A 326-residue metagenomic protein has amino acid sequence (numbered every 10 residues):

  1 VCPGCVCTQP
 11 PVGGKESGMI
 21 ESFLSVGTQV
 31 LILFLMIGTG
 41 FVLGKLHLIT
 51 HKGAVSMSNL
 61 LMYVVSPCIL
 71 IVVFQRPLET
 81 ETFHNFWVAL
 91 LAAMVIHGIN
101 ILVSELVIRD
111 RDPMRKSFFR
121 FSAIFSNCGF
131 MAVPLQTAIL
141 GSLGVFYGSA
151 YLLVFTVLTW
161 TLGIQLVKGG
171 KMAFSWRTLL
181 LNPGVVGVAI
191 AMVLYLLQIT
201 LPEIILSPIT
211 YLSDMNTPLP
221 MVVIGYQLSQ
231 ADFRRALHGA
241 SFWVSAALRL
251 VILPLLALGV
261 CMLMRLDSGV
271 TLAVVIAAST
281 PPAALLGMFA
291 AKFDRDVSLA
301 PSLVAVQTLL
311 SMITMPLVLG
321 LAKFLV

Functional and structural regions predicted by a protein language model:
C2-V326: Alpha-helical transmembrane segments of multi-pass small-molecule/ion transporters
